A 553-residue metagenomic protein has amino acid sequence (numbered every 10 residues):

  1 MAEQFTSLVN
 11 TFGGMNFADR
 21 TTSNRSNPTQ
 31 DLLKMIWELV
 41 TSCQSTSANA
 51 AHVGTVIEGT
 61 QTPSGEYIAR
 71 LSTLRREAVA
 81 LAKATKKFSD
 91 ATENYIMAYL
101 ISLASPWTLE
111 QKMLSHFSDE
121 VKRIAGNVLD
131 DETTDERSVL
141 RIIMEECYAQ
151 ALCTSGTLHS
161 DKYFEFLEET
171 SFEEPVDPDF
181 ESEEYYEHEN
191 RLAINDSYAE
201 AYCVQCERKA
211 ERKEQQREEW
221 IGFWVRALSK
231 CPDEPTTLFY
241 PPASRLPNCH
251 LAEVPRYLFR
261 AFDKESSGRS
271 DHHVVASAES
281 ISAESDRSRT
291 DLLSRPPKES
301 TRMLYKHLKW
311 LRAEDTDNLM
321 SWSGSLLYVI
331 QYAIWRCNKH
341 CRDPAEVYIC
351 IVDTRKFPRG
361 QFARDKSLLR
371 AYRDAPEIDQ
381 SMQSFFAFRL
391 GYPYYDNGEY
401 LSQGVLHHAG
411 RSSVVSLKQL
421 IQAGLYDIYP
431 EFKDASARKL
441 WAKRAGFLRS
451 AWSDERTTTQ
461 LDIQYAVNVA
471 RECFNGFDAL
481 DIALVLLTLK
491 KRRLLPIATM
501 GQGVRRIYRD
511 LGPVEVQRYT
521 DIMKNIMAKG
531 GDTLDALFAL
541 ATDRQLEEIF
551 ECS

Functional and structural regions predicted by a protein language model:
A2-S553: NAD-dependent ADP-ribosyltransferases
